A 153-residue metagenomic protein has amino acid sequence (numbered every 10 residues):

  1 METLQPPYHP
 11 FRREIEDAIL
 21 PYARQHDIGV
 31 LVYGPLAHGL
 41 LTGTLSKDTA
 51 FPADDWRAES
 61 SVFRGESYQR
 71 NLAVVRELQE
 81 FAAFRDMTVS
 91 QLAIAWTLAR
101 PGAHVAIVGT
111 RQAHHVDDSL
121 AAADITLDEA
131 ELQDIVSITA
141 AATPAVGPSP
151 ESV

Functional and structural regions predicted by a protein language model:
M1-A18: Glycine/proline-rich, positively charged, aromatic-decorated active-site loop/lid region on the catalytic face
M1-Q5, D27-L31, H104-I107: Structural preference for beta-strand elements that scaffold enzyme active sites
L4, A23, V30-Y33, L78 (+3 more regions): Conserved, mostly hydrophobic/aromatic
Y8-R12, G34-L41, W96, Q112: Glycine-rich beta-alpha junction loops
I15-D54: Aromatic-lined glycan-binding groove of carbohydrate-active enzymes
Q25, A53-F84, A99-H104, A113-V153: Terminal-tail/helix-coil boundary detector
